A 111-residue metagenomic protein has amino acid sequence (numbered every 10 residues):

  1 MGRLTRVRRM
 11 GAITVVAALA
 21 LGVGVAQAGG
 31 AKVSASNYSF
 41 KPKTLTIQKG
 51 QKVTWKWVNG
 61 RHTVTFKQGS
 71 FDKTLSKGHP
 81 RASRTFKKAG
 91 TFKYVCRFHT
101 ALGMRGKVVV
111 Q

Functional and structural regions predicted by a protein language model:
G2-Q111: Extracytoplasmic copper-binding redox domains, predominantly the cupredoxin/blue-copper superfamily
